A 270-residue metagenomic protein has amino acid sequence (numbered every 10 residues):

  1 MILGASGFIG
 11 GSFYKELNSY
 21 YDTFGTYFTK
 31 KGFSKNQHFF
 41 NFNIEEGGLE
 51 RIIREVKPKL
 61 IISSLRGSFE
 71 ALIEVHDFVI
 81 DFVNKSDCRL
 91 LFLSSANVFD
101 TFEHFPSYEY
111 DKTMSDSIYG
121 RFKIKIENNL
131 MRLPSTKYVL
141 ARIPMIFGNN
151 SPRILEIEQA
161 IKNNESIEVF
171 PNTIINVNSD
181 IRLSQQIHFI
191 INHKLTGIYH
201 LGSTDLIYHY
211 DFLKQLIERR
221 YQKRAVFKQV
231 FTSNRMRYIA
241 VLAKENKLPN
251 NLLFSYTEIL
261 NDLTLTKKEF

Functional and structural regions predicted by a protein language model:
M1-Y20: N-terminal Rossmann NAD(P)H-binding glycine-rich loop of SDR-like oxidoreductase domains
F28-G47, G67: Rossmann-fold cofactor-recognition segment
R51-F92: NAD(P)-cofactor binding segment of oxidoreductase domains
F78-I118: Conserved Rossmann-fold NAD(P)-dependent oxidoreductase catalytic core, especially the SDR/UDP-sugar
T101-A141: Catalytic helix-loop patch of NAD(P)-dependent Rossmann-fold dehydrogenases
N128-I175, R182, F189: NAD(P)-dependent short-chain dehydrogenase/reductase
E165, Q186-F189, H193-Y238, K267-F270: Mid/C-terminal beta-alpha module of Rossmann-like enzyme folds, strongest in SDR-family dehydrogenases/epimerases
N234, N250-F270: Amphipathic terminal alpha-helices
